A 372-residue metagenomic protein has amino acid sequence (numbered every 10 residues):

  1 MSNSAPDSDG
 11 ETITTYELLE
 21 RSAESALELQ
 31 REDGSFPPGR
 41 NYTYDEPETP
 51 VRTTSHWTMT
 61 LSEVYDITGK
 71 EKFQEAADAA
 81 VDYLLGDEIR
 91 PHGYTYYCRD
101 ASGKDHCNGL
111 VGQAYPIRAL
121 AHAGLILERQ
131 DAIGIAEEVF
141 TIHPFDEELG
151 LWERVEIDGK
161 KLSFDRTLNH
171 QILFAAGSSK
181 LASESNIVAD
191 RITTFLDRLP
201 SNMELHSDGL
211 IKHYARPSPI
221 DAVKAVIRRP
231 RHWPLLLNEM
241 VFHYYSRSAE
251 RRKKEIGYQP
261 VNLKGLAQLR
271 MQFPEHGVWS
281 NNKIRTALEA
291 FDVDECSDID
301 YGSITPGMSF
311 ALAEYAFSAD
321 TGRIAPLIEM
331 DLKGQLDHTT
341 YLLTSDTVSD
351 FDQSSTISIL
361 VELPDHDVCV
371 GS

Functional and structural regions predicted by a protein language model:
M1-S372: Glycan-recognition and catalytic cores of secretory/periplasmic carbohydrate-active enzymes
